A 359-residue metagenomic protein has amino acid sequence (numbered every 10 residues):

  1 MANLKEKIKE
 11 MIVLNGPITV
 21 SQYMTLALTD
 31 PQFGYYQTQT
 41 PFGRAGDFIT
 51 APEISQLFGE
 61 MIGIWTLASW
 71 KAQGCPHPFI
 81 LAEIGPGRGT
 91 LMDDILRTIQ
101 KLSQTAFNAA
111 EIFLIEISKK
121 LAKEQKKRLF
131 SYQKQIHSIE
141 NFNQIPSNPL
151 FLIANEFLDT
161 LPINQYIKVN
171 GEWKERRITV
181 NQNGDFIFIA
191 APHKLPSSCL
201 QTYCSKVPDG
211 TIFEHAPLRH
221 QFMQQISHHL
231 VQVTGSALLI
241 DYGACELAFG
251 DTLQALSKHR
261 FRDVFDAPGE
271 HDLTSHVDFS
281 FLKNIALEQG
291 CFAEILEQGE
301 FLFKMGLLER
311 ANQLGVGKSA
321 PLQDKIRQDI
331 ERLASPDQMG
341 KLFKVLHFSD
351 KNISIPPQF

Functional and structural regions predicted by a protein language model:
M1-I84, R88-N141, I145-P149, G306-E309 (+2 more regions): Rossmann-like AdoMet
N3, T19-Q22, E53, L57 (+8 more regions): Generic recognition of stable, solvent-exposed alpha-helical segments in well-folded globular domains
L28-F33, H193-K194, D241-C245: Short glycine-enriched loops at secondary-structure junctions
F58, L152, D241: Conserved RecA-like P-loop NTPase ATPase core
K119, L158, A244: Short, glycine/acidic-enriched loop or turn micro-motifs at the edges of active sites
N143-T160, E214-H228: Conserved adenosine/adenylate-binding substructure
F151-Y203, G250-D263: A mobile, often basic/glycine-rich helix-loop segment that functions as the active-site lid/recognition loop
L200-F359: Long, Lys/Arg- and hydrophobic-enriched amphipathic alpha-helices
